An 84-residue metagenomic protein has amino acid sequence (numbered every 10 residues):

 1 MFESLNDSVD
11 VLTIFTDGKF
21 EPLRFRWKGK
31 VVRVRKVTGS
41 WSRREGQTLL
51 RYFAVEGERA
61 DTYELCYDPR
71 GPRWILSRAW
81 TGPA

Functional and structural regions predicted by a protein language model:
M1-A84: Cysteine-centric segments in proteins
